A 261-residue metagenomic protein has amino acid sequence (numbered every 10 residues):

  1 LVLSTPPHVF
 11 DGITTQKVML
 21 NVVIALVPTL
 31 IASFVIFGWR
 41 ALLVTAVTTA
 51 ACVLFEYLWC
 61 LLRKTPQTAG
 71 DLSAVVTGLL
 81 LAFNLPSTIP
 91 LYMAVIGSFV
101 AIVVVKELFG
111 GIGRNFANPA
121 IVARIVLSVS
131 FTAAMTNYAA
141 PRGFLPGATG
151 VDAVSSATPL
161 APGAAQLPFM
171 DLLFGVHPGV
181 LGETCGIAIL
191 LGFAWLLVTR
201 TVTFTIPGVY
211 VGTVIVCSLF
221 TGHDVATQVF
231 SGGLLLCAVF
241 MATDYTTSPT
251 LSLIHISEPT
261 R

Functional and structural regions predicted by a protein language model:
L1-T49, V53: N-terminal signal-anchor module of multipass membrane proteins
N21-P28, V47-E56, S73-G78, A82 (+7 more regions): Alpha-helical transmembrane segments in multi-pass membrane proteins
W39-A50, T88-I96, H177-G182, D224-L234: Structural signature of hydrophobic alpha-helical transmembrane segments
L54-T65, I102-G113, L191-T199, F240-P249: C-terminal ends of transmembrane helices
Q67-V76, A94-I96, R114-R124, T205-G212 (+2 more regions): Cytoplasmic-side transmembrane-helix entry/capping segments in multi-pass membrane proteins
A74, L79-P146: Membrane-interface helix-loop-helix junctions at boundaries between adjacent transmembrane segments
G113-I189: Long hydrophobic alpha-helical segments that form multi-pass transmembrane helix bundles in integral membrane proteins
I254-T260: Residue-level detector of conserved catalytic or cofactor/ligand-binding positions in enzyme active sites
